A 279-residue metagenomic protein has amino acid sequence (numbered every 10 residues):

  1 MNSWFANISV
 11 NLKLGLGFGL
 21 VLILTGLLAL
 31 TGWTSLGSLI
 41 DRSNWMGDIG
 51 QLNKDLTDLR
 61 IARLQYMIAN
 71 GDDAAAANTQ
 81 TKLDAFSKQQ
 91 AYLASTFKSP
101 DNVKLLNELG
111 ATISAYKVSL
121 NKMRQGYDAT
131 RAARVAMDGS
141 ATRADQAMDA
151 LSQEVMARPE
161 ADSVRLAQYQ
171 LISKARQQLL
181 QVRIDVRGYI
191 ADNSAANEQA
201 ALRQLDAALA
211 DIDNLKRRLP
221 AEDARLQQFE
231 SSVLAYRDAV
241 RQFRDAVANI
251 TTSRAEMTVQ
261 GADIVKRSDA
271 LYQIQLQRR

Functional and structural regions predicted by a protein language model:
M1-G50, K54-G71, Y116-R124, A141-M148 (+1 more regions): Hydrophobic membrane-targeting segments
R42, A210-D211: Short N-terminal segments immediately surrounding and downstream of signal-peptide cleavage
M46, L64, I68-N78, A91-R203 (+1 more regions): Polar/charged, Q/E/K-enriched amphipathic alpha-helical segments with strong coiled-coil propensity that act as
K82, Q89: Metal-dependent nucleic-acid phosphoesterase active-site entry motif
